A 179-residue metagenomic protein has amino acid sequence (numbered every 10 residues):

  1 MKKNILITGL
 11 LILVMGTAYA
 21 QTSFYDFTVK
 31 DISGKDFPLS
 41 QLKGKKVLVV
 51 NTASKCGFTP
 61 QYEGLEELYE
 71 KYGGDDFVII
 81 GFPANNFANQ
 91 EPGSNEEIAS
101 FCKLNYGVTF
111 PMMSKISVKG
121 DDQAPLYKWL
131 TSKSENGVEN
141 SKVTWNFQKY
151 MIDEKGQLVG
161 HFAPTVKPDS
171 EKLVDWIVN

Functional and structural regions predicted by a protein language model:
N4-V14: Sec-dependent N-terminal signal peptides
A18-S40, A124-P125: N-terminal "domain-start" segment that seeds a small globular fold
F24, E96-W145: Short, internal strand/loop/helix patches that form the active-site neighborhood or redox-interaction surface
D31, N51-K55: Amphipathic alpha-helical repeat scaffolds
K45-V47, K55, P60-P83, C102-Y106: Conserved helix-turn-beta segment immediately C-terminal to the redox Cys motif in thioredoxin-like folds
D76-G93, V108-G120: Thiol-based oxidoreductase modules, predominantly thioredoxin-like and allied folds used for disulfide exchange
P125-K128, S132-N179: Thiol-/selenol-based redox modules, centered on thioredoxin-like and closely related oxidoreductase domains
